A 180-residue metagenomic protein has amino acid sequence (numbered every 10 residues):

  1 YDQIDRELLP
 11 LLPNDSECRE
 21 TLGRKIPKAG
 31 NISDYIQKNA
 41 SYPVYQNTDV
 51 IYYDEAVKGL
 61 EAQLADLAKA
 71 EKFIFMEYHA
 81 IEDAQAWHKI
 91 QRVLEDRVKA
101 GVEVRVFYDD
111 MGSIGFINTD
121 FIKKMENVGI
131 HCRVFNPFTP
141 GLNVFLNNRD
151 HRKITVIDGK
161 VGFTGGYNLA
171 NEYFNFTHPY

Functional and structural regions predicted by a protein language model:
Y1-Y180: N-terminal localization/anchoring segments of enzymes in phospholipid and broader phosphate metabolism
